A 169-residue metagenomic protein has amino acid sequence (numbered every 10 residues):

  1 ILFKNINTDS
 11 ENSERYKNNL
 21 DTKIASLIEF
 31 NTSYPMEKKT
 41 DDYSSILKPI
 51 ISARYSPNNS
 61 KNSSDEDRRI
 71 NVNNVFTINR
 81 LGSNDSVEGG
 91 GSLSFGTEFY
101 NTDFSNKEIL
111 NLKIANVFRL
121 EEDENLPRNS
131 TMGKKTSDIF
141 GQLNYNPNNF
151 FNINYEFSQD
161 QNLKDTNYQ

Functional and structural regions predicted by a protein language model:
I1-Q169: Outer-membrane beta-barrel translocator/pore domains, especially the C-terminal barrels of Gram-negative outer-membrane
